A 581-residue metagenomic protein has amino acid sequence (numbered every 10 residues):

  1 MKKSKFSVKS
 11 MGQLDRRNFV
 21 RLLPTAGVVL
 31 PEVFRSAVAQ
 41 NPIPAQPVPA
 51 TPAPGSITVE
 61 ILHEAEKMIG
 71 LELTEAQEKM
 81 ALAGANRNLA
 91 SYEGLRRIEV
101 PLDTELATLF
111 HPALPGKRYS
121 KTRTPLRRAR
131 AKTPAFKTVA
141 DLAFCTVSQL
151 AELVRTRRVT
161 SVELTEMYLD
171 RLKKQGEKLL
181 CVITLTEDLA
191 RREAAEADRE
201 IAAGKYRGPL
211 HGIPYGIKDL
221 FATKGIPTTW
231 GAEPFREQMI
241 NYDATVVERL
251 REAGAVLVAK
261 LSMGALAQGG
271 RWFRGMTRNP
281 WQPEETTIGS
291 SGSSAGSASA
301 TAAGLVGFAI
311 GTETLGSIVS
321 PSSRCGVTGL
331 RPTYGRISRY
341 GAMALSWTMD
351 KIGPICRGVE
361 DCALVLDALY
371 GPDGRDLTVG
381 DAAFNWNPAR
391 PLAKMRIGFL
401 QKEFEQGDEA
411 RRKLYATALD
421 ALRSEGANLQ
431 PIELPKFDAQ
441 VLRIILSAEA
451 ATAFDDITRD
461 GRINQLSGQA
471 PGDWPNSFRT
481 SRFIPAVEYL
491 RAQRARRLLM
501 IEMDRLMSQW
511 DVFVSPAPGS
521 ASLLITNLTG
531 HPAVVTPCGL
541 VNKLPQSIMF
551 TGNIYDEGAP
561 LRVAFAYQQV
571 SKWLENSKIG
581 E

Functional and structural regions predicted by a protein language model:
M1-L14, N18: N-terminal secretory signal peptides
L23, V28, V38-R236, L266-A267 (+2 more regions): Short, well-ordered alpha-helical
R127-T133, T328-K413, V570-E581: A short helix-breaking turn/cap at a secondary-structure junction
A129-D141, H211-W230, P388-L400, I444-M500 (+2 more regions): Short helix-loop capping/hinge segments that flank enzyme active sites or metal/cofactor-binding pockets
R157, G212, E252, V256-A259 (+4 more regions): Glycine-rich, small-residue loops and helix-cap segments that act as flexible hinges at active-site edges
R158, E163-L169, A195, G407-E433 (+2 more regions): Acyltransferase
Y168, A190, G212, K218 (+8 more regions): Conserved hydrophobic/aromatic pocket- or pore-lining residues that grip, position, or stack substrates in active sites
L210-I352, L400-K402, Q440, A517-G519: Short glycine/serine-rich loop/turn segments
